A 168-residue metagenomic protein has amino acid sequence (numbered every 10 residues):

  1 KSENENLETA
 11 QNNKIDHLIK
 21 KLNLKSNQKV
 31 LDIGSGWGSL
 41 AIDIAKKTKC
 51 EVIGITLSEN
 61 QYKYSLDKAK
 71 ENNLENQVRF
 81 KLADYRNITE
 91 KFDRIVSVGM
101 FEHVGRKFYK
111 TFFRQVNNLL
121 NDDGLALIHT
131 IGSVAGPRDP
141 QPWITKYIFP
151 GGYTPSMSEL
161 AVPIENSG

Functional and structural regions predicted by a protein language model:
K1-K21, K25: Conserved Class I S-adenosyl-L-methionine-dependent methyltransferase catalytic core
N27-G34: Conserved class I S-adenosyl-L-methionine
S39-T48: Conserved SAM-binding loop of SAM-dependent methyltransferases across substrates and taxa, primarily the Class I
R86-I95: A short acidic, Gly/Pro-enriched loop at the edge of an enzyme's catalytic core that lines a small-molecule cofactor
V96-F101: A conserved beta-strand element that flanks and buttresses the S-adenosyl-L-methionine
K110-D122: A short glycine-rich, Lys/Arg-flanked "PGG" loop and its adjoining helix->strand segment in the class I
D123-I131: Conserved beta-strand signature within the Rossmann-like core of class I S-adenosyl-L-methionine
G132-G151: Short, glycine-/aromatic-enriched active-site segment of Class I SAM-dependent methyltransferases
